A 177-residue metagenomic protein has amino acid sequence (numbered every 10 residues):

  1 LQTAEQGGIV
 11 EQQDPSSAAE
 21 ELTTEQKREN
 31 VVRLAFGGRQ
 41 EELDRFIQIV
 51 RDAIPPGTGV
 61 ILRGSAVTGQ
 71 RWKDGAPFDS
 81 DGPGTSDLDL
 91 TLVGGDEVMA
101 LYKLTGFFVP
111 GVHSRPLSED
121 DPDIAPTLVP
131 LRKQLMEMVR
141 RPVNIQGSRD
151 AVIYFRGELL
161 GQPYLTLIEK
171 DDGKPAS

Functional and structural regions predicted by a protein language model:
L1-V10: Secretion-targeting segments and adjacent low-complexity export tracts
V10-S86, V93-S177: Catalytic core of pol beta-like nucleotidyltransferases
